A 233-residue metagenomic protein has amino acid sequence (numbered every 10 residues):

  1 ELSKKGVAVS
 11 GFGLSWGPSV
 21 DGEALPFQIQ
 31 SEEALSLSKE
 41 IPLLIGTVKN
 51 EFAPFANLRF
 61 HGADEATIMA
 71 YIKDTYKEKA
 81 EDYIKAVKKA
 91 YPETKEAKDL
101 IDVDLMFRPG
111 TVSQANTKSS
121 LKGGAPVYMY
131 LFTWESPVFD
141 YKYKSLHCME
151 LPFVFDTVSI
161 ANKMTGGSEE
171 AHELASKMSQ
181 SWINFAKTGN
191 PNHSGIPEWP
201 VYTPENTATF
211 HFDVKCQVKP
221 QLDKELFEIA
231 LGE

Functional and structural regions predicted by a protein language model:
E1-E169, S181: Substrate-gating cap/lid region and adjacent catalytic-acid/histidine neighborhood within extracellular/lumenal
E33-A34, P54, L58, V201 (+2 more regions): Generic secondary-structure boundary signal with a strong preference for alpha-helix termini
A115, N192-K219: Mature extracytoplasmic/periplasmic domains
L146, S176, Y202-P204: A structural signal for short secondary-structure junctions
A171-S194: Non-catalytic, well-ordered alpha-helical segments in soluble enzyme domains
K215-E233: Tryptophan-rich aromatic "cage" segments
